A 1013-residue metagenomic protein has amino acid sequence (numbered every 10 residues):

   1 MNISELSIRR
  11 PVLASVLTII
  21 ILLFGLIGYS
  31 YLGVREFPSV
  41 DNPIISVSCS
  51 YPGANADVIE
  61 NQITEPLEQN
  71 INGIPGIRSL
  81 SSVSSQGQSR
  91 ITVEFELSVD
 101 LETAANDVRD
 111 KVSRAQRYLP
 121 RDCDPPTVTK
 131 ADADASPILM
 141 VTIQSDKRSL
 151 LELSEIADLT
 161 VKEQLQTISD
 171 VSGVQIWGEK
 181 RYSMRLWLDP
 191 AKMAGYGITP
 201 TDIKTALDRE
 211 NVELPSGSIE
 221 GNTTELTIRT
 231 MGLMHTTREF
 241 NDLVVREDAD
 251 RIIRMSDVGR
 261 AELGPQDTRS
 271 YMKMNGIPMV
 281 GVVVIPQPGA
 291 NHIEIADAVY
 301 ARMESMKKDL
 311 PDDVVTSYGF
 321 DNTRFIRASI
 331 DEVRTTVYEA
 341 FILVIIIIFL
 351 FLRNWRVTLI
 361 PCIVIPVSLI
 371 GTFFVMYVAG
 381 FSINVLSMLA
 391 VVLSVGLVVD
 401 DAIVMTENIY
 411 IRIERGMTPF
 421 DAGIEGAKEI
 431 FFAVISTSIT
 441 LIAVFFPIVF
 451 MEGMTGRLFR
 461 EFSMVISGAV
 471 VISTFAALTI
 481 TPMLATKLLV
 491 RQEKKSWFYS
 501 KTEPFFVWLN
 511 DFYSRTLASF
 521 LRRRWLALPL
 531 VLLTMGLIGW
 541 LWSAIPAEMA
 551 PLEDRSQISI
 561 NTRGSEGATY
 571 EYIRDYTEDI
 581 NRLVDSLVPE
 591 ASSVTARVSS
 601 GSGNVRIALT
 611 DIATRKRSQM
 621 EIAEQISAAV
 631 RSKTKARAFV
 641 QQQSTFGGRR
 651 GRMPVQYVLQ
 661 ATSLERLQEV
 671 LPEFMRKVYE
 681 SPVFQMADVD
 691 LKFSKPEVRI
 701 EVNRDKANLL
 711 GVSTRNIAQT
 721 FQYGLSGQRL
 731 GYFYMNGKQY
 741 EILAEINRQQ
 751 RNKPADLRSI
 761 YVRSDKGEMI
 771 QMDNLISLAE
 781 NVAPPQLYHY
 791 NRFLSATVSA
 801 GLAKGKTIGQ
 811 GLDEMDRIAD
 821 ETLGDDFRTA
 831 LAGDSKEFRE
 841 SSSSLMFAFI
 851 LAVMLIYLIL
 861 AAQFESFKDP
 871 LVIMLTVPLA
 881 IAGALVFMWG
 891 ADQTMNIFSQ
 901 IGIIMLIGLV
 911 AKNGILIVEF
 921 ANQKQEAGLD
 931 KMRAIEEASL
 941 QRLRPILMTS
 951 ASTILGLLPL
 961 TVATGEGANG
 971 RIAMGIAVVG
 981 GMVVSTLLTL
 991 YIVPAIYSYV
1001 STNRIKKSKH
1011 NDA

Functional and structural regions predicted by a protein language model:
M1-F341, I383, R457, S644-F646 (+2 more regions): Membrane-proximal extracytoplasmic
M1-V34, I430, F498-A550, I607 (+1 more regions): Signature of alpha-helical transmembrane segments and their immediate interfacial
E5-V12, P288-N291, R327-N384, F450-M454 (+3 more regions): Interfacial segments of transmembrane alpha-helices in multi-pass membrane proteins
R35-S39, N322, F373-L389, V449-I466 (+5 more regions): Short helix-loop junctions at transmembrane helix boundaries
G319, I326, I330, T406 (+3 more regions): Helix-loop junctions and hydrophobic alpha-helical segments within the transmembrane domains of large membrane
L359, S632-N1003, A1013: C-terminal transmembrane helical bundles of large multi-pass transporters and their helix-start/helix-kink determinants
V395-I409, F431-F450, R457-Y499, V605 (+6 more regions): Transmembrane alpha-helices and their membrane-interface boundaries in multi-pass membrane transporters and channels
V531-A629, K633, A638, F674 (+1 more regions): Juxtamembrane segments of multi-pass membrane proteins
